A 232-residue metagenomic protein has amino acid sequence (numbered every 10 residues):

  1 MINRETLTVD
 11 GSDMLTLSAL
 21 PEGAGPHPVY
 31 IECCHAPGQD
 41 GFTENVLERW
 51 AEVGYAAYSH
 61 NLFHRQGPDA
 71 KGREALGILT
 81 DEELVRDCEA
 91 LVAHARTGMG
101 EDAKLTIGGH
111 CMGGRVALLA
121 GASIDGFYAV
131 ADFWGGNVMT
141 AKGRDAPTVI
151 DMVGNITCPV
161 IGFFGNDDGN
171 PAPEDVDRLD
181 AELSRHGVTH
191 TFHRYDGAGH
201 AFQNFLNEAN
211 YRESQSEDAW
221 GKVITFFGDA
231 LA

Functional and structural regions predicted by a protein language model:
M1-A232: N-terminal cap/leader regions of alpha/beta-hydrolase-fold enzymes, predominantly small-molecule hydrolases
